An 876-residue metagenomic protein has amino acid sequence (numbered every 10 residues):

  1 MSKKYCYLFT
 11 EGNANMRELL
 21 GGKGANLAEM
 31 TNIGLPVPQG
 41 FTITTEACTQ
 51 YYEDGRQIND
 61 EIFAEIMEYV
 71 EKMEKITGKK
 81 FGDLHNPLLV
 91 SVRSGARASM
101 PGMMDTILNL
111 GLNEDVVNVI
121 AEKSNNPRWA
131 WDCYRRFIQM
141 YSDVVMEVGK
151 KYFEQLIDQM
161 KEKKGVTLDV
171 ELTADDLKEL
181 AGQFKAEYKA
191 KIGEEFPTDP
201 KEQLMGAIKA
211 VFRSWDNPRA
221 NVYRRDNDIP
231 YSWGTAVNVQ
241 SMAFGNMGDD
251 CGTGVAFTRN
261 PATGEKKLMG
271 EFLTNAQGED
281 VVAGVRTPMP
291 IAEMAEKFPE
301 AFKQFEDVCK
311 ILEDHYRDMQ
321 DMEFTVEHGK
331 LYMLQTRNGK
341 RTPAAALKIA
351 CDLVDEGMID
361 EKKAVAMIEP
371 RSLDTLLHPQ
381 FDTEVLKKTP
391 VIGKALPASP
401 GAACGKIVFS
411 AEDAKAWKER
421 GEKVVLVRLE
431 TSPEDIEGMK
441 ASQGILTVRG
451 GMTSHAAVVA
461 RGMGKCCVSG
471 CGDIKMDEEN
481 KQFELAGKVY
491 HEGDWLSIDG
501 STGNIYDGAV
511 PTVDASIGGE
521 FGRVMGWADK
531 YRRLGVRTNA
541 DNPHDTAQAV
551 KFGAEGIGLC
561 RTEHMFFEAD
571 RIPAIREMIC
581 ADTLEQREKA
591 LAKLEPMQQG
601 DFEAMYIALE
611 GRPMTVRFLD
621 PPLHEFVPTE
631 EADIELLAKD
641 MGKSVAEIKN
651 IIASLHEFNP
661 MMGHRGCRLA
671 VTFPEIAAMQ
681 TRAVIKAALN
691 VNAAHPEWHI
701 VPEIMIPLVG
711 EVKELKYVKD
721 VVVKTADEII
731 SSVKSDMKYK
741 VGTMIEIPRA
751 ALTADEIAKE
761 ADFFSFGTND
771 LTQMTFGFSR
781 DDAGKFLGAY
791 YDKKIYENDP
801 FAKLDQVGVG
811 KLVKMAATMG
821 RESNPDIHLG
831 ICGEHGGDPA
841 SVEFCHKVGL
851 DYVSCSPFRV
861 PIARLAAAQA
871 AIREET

Functional and structural regions predicted by a protein language model:
M1-T389, E422-V425, S432-E437, Q443 (+10 more regions): Nucleotide/phosphate-binding sheet-loop regions of phosphoryl- and nucleotidyl-transfer enzymes
F41, V448-G450, S469-G472, C560 (+2 more regions): Short beta->alpha connector loops at strand-helix junctions that form conserved, small/polar/Pro-enriched
R93, I517, W527-T876: Conserved alpha/beta-domain cores
N238, V408, V425-V427, L446 (+3 more regions): Structural motif
K330-Y332, L429-K440, G444-L446, M452-V458 (+7 more regions): Glycine-rich phosphate/ribose-binding loops and adjacent secondary-structure elements that form binding surfaces
L334-T336, H491-N539, D545: C-terminal domain-closing interface element
M358-S442, N504-V510, F521, M525-D529 (+1 more regions): Protease-associated
